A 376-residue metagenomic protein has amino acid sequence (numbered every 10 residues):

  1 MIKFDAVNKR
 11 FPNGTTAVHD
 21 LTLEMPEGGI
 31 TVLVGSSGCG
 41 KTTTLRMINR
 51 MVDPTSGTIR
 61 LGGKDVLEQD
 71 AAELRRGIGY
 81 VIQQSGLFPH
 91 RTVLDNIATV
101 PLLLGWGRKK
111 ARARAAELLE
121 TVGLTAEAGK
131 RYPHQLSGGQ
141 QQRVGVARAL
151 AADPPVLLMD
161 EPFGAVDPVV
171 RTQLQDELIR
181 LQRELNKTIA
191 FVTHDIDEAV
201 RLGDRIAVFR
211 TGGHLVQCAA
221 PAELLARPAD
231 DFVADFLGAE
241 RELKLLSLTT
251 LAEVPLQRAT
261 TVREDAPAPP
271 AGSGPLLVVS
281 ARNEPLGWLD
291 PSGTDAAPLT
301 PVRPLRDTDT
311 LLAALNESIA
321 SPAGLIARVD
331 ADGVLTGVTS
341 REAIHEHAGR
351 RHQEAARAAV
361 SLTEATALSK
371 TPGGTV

Functional and structural regions predicted by a protein language model:
V34-S36: The feature captures the beta-strand-to-loop junction immediately N-terminal to the Walker
N49: Helix-to-loop junction immediately C-terminal to a conserved catalytic motif
D65-G79, L103, K109: ABC ATPase NBD coupling module
H90-A98: Short coil-to-helix segment of the ABC ATPase nucleotide-binding domain corresponding to the Q-loop/switch region
L102, K109-E127: Conserved ABC ATPase "signature" region
A128, A149-L150: ABC ATPase C-loop
H134, A152: Conserved signature/switch motifs of ABC ATPase nucleotide-binding domains
Q257-R282, T300-V376: The conserved cystathionine-beta-synthase
